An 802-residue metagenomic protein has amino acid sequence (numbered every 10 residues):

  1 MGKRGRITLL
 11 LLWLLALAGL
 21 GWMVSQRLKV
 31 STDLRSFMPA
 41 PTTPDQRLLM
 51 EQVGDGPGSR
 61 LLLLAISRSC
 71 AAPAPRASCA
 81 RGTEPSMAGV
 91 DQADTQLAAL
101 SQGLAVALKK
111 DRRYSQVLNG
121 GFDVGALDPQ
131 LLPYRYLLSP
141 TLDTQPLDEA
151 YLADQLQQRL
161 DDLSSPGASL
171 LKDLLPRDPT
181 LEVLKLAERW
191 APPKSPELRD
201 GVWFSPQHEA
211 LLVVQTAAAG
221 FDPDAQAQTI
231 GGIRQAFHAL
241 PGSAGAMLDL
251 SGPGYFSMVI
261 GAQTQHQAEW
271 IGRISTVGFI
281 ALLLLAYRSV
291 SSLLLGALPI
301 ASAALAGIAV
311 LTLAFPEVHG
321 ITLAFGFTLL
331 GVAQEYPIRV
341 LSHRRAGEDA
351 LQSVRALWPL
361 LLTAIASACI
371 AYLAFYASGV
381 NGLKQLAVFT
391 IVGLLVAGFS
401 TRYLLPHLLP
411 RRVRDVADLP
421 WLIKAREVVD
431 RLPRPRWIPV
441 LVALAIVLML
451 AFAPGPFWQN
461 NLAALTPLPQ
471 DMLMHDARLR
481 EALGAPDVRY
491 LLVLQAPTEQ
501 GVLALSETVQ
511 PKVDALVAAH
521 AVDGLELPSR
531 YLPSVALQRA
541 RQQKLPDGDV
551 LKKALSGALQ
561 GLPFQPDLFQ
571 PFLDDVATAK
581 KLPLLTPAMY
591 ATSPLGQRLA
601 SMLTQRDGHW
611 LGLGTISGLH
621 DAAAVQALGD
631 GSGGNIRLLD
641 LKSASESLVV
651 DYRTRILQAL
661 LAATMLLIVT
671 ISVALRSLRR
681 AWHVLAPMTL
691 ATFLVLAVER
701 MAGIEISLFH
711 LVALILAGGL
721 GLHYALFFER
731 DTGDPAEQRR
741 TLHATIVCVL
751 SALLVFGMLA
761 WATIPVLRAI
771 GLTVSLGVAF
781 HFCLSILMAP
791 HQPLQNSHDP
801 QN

Functional and structural regions predicted by a protein language model:
M1-T32, P406-H407, R411-N461: Signature of alpha-helical transmembrane segments and their immediate interfacial
W22, A72-G89, A93-A210, H520-R598: Alpha-helical transmembrane helix bundles of large polytopic membrane transport and channel proteins
V24-C70, A191-R199, R434-W437, G455-P497 (+2 more regions): Solvent-exposed, non-transmembrane loop/terminal regulatory segments of multi-pass membrane proteins
A168-L285, S289, T578-I668: Extracytoplasmic
L293-R339, R680-A725: Hydrophobic transmembrane alpha-helices and their membrane-interface caps in long multi-pass transport proteins
L313, L329-R345, W358, L362-A366 (+5 more regions): Transmembrane alpha-helices and their membrane-interface boundaries in multi-pass membrane transporters and channels
G347-S378, D734-T763: Pore- and gate-forming transmembrane helices of large, multi-pass membrane proteins
W437-L559: Juxtamembrane segments of multi-pass membrane proteins
